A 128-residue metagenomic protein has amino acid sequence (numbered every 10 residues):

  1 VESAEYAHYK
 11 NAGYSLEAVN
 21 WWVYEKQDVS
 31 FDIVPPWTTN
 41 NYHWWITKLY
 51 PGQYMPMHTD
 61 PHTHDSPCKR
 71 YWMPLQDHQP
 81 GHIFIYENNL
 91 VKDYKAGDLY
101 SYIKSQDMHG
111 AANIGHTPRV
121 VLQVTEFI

Functional and structural regions predicted by a protein language model:
V1-N40: Non-heme Fe(II)/2-oxoglutarate
I46-S66: Conserved short histidine dyad/triad with adjacent acidic residue
K48, H64-G81: Short, conserved beta-strand element in jelly-roll/cupin
P56-D60, G81-E87, A112: A short secondary-structure junction signal
K69-L75, L99-S101, H116-I128: A short hydrophobic beta-strand segment most commonly corresponding to one strand of the jelly-roll/cupin
P74-K95: A short beta-strand-loop-beta hairpin characteristic of the jelly-roll/cupin
K92-M108: Conserved metal-binding segment of the jelly-roll/cupin
M108-G115: Asparagine-centered strand-capping/turn motif at beta-strand->loop junctions
